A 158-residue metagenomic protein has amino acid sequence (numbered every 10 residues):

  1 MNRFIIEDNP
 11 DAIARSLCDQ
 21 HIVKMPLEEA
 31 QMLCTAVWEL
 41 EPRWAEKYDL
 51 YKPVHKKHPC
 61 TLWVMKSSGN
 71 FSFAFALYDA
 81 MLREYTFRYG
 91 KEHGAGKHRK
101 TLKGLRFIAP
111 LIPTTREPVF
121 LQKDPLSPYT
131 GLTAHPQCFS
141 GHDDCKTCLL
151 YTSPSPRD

Functional and structural regions predicted by a protein language model:
M1-E84: An N-terminal structural lobe/cap that precedes and organizes the functional/catalytic core across diverse proteins
E41-D49, Y89-L102, C138-H142: Intrinsically disordered, low-complexity coil segments
S72-T114: Charge-dense polyanion-binding interfaces
G94-K97, T114-P118, T130, D144: Phosphate/nucleotide-binding catalytic core
I112, P118, K123, P128-T133 (+1 more regions): Acidic, Ser/Thr/Gly/Pro-rich intrinsically disordered interaction regions
C145-L150: Short, intrinsically disordered, charge-balanced linker/junction segments flanking boundaries in proteins
Y151-D158: Conserved small/polar residues in nucleotide/adenosyl-binding loops
